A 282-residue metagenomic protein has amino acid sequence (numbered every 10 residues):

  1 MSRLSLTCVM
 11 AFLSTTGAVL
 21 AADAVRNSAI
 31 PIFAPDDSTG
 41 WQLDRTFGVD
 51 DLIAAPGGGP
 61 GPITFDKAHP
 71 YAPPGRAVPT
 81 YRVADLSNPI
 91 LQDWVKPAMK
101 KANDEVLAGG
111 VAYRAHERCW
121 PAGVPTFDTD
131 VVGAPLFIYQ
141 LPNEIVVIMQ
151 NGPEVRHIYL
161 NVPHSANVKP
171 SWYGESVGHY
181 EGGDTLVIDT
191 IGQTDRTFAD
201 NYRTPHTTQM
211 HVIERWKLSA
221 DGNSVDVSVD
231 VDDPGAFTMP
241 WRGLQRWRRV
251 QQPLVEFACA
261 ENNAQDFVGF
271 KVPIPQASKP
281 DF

Functional and structural regions predicted by a protein language model:
M1-R3: N-terminal secretory signal peptides that target proteins for export/translocation
S5-G17: Bacterial N-terminal signal peptides
A22-F282: PEST-like low-complexity, intrinsically disordered acidic/proline/serine-rich tracts that flank trafficking/processing
